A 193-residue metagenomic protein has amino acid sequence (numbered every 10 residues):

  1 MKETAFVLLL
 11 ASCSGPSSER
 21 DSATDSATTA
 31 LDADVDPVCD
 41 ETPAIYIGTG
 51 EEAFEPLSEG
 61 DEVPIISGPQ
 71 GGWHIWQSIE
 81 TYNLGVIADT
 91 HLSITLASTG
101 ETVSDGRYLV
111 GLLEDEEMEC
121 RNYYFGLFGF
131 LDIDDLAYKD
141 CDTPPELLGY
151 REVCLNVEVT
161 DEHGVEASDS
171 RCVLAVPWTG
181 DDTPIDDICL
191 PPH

Functional and structural regions predicted by a protein language model:
M1-L8: Sec-dependent signal peptide recognition, specifically the positively charged N-region followed immediately by
L10-C39: Ser/Thr-rich, Pro/Gly/Ala-heavy low-complexity intrinsically disordered linkers and tails of secreted extracellular
V35-G71, W178-H193: Short, compositionally biased P/S/T/A/G/V-rich stretches that sit at domain boundaries
E62-H91, F125-F130: Contiguous beta-strand segments within globular domains
W76, D140-G164: Internal, hydrophobic beta-strand segments that form the core of beta-sheet-rich folds
Y82-V86, A97, E162-G164: Short solvent-exposed strand-capping/beta-turn motif centered on an Asx-Ser/Thr pair
V103-C120: Solvent-exposed serine/threonine-rich low-complexity stretches and specific carbohydrate-binding patches
Y123-L147: Signal that preferentially marks extracellular ectodomain short beta-strand elements of beta-sandwich modules
